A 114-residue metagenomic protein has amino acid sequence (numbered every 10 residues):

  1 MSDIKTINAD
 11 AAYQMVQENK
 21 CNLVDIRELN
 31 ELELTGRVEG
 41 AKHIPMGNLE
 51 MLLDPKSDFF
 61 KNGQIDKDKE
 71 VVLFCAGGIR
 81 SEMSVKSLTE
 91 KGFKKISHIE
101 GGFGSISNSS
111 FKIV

Functional and structural regions predicted by a protein language model:
M1-C21, L29-E70, I79-V114: Rhodanese-like catalytic fold shared by cysteine-dependent sulfurtransferases and DSP/PTP-type phosphatases
F74: Short, surface-exposed ligand- or partner-binding patches at beta-edge/loop junctions that are enriched in aromatics
